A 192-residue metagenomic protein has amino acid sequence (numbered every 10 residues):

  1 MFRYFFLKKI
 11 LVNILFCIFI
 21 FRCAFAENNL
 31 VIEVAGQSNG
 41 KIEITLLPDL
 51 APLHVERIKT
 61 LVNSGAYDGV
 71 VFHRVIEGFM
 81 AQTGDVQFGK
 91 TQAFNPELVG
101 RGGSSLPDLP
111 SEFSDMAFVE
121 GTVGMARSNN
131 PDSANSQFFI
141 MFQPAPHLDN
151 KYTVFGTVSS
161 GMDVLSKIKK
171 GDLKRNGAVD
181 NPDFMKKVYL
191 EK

Functional and structural regions predicted by a protein language model:
F2, F21-K192: Cyclophilin-like peptidyl-prolyl cis-trans isomerases
F2-V12: Bacterial N-terminal signal peptides that target proteins for export
L7, C17, E77: Alpha-helical and His/Cys-centered functional microenvironments
I10-R22: Bacterial N-terminal signal peptides
